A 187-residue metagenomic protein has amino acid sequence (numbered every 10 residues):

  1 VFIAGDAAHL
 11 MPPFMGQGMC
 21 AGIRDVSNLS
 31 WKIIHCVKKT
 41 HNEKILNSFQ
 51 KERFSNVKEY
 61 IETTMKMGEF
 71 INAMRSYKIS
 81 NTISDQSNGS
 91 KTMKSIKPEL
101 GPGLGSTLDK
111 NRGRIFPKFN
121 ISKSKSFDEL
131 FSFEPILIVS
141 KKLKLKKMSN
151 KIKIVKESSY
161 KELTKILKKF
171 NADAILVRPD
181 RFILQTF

Functional and structural regions predicted by a protein language model:
V1-N47: Active-site-proximal cofactor/substrate-binding loop regions of enzyme domains
H35-F187: Helical substrate-recognition/capping region of FAD-dependent monooxygenase/halogenase enzymes
